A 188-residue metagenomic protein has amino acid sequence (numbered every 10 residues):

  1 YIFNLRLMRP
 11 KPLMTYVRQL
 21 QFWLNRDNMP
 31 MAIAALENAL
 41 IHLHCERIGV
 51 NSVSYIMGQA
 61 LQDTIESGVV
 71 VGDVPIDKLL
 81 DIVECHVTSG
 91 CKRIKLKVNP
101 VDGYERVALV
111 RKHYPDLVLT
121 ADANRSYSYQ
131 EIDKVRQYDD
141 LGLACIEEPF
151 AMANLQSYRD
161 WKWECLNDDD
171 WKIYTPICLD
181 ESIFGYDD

Functional and structural regions predicted by a protein language model:
Y1-I48: Metal- or metallocofactor-binding catalytic centers and their adjacent structured scaffolds across diverse enzyme
I48-D73, R106, P115-D116: N-terminal small/glycine-rich loop or linker at the start of catalytic domains across soluble metabolic enzymes
G58-Q62, V87-T88, R111-H113, D169-W171: Solvent-exposed alpha-helices and their adjacent loops that cap or buttress functional pockets in soluble metabolic
Q62-K78, D122-S128, C178: Active-site mouth loops of central-metabolism enzymes
I76-D81, E105: Active-site glycine-rich loop that binds ribose-phosphate moieties when present
C85-I94: Catalytic domains of carbohydrate-active enzymes, especially glycoside hydrolases
L96, V101-D188: Catalytic core of soluble alpha/beta enzymes
